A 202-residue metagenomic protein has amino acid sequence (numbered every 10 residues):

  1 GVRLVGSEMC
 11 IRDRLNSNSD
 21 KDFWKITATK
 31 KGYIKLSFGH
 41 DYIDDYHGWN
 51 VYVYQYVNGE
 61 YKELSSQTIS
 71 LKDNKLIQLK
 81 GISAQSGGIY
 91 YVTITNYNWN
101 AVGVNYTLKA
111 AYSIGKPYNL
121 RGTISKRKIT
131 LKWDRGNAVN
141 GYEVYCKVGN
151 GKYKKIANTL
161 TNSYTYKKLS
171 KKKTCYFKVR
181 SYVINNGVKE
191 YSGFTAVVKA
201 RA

Functional and structural regions predicted by a protein language model:
V2-I11: Short, small-residue-biased leader/transition segments that mark boundaries at the very start of proteins
R12-Y33, L76-L79, Y91, T107: Non-catalytic, beta-strand-enriched accessory regions in extracellular/secretory proteins and membrane protein
D22-W24, H47-W49, Y90-Y112: Edge beta-strands of jelly-roll/beta-sandwich modules across compartments, strongly enriched in secreted/luminal
S37, Y91-T95, Y176-Y182: Extracellular recognition modules
W49-V51, Y142-V144: Short beta-strand elements bearing conserved aromatic residues within extracellular beta-rich modules
Y112-A138, K171, V188-A202: Pro/Thr/Ser/Gly-rich low-complexity, intrinsically disordered linker/stalk tracts
E143-K171: Recognizes extended acidic, P/S/T-rich segments that occur within or adjacent to Ig-like beta-sandwich modules
Y166-G187: Beta-strand-rich modules
